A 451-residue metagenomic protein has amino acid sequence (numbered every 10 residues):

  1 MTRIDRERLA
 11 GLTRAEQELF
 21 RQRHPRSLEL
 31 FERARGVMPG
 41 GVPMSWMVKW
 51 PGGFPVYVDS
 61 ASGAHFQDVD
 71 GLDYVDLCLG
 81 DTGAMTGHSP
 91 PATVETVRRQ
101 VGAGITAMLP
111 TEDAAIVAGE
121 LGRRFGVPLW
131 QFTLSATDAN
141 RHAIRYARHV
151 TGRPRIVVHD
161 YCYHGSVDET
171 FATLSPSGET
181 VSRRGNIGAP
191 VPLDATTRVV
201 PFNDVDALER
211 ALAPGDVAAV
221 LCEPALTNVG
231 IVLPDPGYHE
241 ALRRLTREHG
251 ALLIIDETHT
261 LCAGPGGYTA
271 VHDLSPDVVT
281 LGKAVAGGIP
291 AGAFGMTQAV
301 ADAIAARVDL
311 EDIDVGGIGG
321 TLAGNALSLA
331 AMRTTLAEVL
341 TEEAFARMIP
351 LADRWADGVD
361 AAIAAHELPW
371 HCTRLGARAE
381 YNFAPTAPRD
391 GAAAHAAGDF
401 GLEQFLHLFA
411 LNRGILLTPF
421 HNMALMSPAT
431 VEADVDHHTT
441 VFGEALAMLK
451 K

Functional and structural regions predicted by a protein language model:
M1-K451: Conserved N-terminal phosphate-binding loop of PLP-dependent enzymes in the Aspartate aminotransferase
